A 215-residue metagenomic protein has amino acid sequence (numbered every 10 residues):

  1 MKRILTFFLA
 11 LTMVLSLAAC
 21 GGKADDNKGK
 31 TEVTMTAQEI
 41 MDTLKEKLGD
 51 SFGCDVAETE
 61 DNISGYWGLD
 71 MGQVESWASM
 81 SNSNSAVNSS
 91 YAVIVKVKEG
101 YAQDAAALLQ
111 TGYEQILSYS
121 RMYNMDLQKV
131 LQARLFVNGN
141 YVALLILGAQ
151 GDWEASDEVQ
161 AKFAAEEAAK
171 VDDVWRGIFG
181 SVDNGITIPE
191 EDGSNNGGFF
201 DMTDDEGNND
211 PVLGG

Functional and structural regions predicted by a protein language model:
K2-A10: Sec-dependent signal peptide recognition, specifically the positively charged N-region followed immediately by
L15-A19: C-terminal motif of bacterial Sec signal peptides marking the signal peptidase cleavage site
G21-G215: Mature, Sec-exported extracytoplasmic domains of Gram-positive
